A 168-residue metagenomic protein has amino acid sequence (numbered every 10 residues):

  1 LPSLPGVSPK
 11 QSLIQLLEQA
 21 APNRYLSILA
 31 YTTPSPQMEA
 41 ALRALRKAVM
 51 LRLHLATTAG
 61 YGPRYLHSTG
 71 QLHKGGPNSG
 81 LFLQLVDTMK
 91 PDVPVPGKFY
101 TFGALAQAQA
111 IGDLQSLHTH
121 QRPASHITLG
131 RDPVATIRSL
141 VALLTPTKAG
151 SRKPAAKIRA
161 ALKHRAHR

Functional and structural regions predicted by a protein language model:
L1-R168: Phosphate-moiety recognition in structured ligand-binding domains
